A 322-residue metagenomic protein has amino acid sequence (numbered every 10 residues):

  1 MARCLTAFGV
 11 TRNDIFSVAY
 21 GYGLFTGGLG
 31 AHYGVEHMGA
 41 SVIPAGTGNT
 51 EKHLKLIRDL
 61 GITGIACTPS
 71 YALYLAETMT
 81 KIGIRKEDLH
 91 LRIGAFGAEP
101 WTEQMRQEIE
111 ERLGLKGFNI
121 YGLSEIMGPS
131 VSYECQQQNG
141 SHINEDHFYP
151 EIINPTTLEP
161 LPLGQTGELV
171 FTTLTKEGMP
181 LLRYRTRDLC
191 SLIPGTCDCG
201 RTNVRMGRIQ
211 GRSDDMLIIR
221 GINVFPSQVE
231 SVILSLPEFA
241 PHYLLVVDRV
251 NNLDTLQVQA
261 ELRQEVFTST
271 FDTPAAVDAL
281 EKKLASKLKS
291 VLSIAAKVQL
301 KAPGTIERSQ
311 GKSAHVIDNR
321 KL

Functional and structural regions predicted by a protein language model:
M1-L113, F118, I126, S130-Q136 (+4 more regions): Active-site phosphate/ATP/adenylate-binding loop shared across adenylate-forming ligases
G23, S124-I126, H142, S213 (+1 more regions): Gly/Ser/Thr-rich beta-alpha loop segments that engage phosphate groups in nucleotides
A45, I120, I153, D248 (+1 more regions): Conserved beta-strand termini and adjacent loop/short-helix elements that scaffold enzyme active sites in alpha/beta
I65, T175-I294, G311: AMP-binding/adenylate-forming catalytic core of the ANL superfamily
G83, T157-L158, G311: Detector for glycine-centered tight turns/loop "hinges" at secondary-structure junctions
R92, W101-T196: Conserved AMP-binding/adenylate-forming
G128-V131, L253-L256, I306-S313: Short, solvent-exposed polar/charged micro-motifs at secondary-structure junctions
A285-L322: Conserved C-terminal "lid"/linker of ANL adenylate-forming enzymes
